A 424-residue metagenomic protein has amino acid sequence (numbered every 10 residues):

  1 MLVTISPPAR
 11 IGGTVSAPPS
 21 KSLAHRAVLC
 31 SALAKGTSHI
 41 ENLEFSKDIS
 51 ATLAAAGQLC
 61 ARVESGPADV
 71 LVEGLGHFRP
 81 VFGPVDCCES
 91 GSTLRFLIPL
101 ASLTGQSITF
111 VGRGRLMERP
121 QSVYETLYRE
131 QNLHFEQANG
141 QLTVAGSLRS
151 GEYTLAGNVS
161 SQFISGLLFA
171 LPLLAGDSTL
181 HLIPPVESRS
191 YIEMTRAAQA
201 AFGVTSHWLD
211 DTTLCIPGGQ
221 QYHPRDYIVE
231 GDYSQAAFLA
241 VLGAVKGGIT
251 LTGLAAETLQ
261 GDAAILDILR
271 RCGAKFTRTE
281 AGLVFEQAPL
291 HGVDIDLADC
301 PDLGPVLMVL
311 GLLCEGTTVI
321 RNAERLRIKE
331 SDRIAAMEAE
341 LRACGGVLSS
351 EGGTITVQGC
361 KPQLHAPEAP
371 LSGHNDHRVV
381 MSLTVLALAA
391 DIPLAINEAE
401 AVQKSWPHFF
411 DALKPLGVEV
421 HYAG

Functional and structural regions predicted by a protein language model:
M1-G424: Short, structured segments at the rim of ligand-binding sites
